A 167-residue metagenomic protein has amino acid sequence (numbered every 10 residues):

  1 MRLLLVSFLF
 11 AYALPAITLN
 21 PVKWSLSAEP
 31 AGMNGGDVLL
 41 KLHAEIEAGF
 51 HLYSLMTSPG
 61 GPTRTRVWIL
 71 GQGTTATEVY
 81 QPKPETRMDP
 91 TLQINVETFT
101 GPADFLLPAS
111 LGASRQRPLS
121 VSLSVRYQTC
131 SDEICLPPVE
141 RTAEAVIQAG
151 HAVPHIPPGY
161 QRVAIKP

Functional and structural regions predicted by a protein language model:
R2-L3, D104: C-terminal functional modules of predominantly eukaryotic multidomain proteins
L3-Y12: Sec-dependent N-terminal signal peptides
P15-P167: Extracellular/lumen-exposed scaffold segments
